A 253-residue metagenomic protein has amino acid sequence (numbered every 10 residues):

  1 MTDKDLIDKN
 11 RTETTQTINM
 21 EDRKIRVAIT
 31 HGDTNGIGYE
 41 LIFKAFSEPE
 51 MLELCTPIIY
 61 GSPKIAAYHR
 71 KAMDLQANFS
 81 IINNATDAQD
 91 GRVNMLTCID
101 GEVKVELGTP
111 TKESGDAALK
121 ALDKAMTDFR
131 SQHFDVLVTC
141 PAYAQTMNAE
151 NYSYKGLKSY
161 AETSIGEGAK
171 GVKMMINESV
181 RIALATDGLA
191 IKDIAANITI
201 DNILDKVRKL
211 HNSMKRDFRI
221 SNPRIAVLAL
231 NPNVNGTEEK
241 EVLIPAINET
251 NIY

Functional and structural regions predicted by a protein language model:
D3, T17-Y253: Anion-binding alpha/beta catalytic cores of soluble intermediary-metabolism enzymes, centered on
D3-T15: Asp/Glu-rich intrinsically disordered low-complexity tracts
